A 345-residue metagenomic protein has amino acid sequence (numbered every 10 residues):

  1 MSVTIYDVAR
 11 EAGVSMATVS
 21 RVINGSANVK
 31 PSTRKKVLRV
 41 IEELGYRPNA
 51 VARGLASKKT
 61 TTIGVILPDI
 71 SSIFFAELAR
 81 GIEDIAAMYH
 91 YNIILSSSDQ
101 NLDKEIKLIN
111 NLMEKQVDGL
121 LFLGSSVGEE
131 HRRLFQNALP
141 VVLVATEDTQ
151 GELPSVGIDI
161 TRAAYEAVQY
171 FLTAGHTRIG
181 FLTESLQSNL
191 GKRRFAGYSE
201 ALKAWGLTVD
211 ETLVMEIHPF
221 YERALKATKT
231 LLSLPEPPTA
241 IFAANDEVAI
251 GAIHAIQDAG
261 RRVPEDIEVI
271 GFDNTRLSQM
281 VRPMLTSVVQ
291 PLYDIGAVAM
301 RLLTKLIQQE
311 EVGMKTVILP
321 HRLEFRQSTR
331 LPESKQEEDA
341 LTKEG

Functional and structural regions predicted by a protein language model:
M1-T61: N-terminal helix-turn-helix DNA-binding module of bacterial transcription factors
M16-S20, L55-S71, S125, Y170 (+1 more regions): Short beta-strand segments enriched in small/hydrophobic residues
E43, D84-Y89, K107, M113 (+2 more regions): Bacterial carbohydrate/catabolite-sensing allosteric modules
E43-N49, D103, F122-S125, I253: Short gly/ser/thr-rich secondary-structure transition/capping motifs
Y46-N111, K115-D118, S199, I217: Amphipathic helical "hinge" segments at domain boundaries
D99-L102, L123-G128, E247: Short beta->alpha connector loops
G119-H131, L143-E152: Acidic, Gly/Pro-rich loop/turn segments at junctions of secondary structure
R132-A138: Acidic (Asp/Glu)-rich catalytic clusters
